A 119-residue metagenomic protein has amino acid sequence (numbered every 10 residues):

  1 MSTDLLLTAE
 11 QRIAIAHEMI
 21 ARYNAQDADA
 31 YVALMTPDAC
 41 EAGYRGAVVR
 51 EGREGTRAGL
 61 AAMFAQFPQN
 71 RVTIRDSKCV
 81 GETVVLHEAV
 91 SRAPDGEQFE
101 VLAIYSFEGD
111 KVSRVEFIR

Functional and structural regions predicted by a protein language model:
M1-E10, I15, R57-R119: A beta-strand edge to alpha-helix "cap/lid" segment located at domain peripheries
T3, M19, Y44-V48: Conserved short-loop catalytic and cofactor-binding motifs
L5-L34: Short acidic-aromatic low-complexity motifs
R22, A42-R45, S91: Alpha-helix C-capping/helix-to-loop hinge sites
Y23, D29, T36, G81 (+1 more regions): Unusually extended, aromatic-enriched hydrophobic runs near protein termini
D29-R75: A solvent-exposed, acidic/Ser-Thr-rich amphipathic alpha-helical stretch
